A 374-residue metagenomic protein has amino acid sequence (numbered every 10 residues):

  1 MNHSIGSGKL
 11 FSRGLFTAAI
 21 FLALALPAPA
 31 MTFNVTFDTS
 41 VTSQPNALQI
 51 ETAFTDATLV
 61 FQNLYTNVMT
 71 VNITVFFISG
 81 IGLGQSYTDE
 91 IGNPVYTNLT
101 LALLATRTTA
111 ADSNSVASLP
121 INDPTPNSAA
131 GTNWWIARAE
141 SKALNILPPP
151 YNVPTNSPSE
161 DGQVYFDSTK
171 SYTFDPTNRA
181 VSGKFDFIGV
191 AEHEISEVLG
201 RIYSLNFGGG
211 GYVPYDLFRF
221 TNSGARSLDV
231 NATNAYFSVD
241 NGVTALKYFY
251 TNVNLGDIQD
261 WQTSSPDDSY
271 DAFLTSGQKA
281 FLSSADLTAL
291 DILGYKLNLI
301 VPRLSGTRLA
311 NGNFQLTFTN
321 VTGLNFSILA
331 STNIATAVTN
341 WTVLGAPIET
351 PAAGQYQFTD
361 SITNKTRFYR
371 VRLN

Functional and structural regions predicted by a protein language model:
M1-F11: N-terminal secretory signal peptides that target proteins for export/translocation
N2-H3, A23-A25, Q62: N-terminal cationic-hydrophobic initiation segments that often serve targeting/anchoring roles
G14-P27: Bacterial N-terminal signal peptides
A30-E192, E197-L299: Extracellular zinc-dependent metalloprotease catalytic-domain scaffold
N298-N374: Short, composition-biased motifs enriched in small/polar/acidic residues
